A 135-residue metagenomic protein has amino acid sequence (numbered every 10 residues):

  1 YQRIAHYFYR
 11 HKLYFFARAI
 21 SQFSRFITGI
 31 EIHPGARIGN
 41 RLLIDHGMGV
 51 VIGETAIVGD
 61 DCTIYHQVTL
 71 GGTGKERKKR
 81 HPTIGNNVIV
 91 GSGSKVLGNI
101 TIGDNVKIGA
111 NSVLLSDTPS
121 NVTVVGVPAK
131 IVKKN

Functional and structural regions predicted by a protein language model:
Y1-T28: Terminal amphipathic alpha-helical/low-complexity segments used for targeting or macromolecular assembly
R25-V132: Structural signal for interior beta-strand "rungs" in well-ordered beta-sheet cores of soluble enzyme domains
